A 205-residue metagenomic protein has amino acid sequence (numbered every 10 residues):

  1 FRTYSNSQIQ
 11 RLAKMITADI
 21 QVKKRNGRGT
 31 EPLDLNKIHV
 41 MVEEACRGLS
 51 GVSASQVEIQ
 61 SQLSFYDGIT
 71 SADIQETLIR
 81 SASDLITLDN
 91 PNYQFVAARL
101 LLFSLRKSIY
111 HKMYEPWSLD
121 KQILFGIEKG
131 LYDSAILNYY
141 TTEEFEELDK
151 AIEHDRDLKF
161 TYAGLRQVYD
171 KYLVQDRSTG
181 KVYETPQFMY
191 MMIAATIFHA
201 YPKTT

Functional and structural regions predicted by a protein language model:
R2-T205: Extended catalytic cores of very large enzyme megasubunits
